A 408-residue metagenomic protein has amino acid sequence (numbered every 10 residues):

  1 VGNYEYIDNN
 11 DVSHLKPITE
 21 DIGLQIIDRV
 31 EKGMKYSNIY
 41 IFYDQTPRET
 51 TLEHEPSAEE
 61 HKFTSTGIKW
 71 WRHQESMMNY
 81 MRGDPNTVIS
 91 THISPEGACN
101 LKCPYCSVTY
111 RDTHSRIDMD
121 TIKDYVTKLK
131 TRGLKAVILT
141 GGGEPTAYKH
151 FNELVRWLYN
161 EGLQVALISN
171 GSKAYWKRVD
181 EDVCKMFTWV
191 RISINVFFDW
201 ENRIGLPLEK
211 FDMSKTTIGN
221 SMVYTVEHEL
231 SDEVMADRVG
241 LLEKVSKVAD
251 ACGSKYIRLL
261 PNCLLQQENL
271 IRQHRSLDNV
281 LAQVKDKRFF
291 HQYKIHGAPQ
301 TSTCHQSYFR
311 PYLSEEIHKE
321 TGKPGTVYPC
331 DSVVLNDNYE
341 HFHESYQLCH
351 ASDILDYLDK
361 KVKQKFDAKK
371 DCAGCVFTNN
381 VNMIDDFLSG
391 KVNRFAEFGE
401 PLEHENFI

Functional and structural regions predicted by a protein language model:
V1-T113, Y308-Y312, G322, P329-D331 (+1 more regions): N-terminal pre-core extensions flanking Radical SAM catalytic domains
L15-D21, I192, K294-T303: Short, solvent-exposed secondary-structure boundary motifs
E20-G23, M119, R238, L277 (+1 more regions): Short amphipathic alpha-helical segments that mediate assembly, nucleic-acid/protein binding, or membrane association
E31, M78-G83, T217-V223, E227-N338 (+1 more regions): A C-terminal junction/extension of Radical SAM enzymes
M81-R82, S94, T127-K128, R178-D182 (+2 more regions): Short, flexible, glycine/charge-rich loop motifs used to bind or transfer phosphoryl groups or to couple energy/partner
T91, V108, R116-T140, A147-N269: Radical SAM/AdoMet-radical enzyme domain recognition
P95, G141-G142: A secondary-structure boundary/capping signal
D112-S115, L335-E340: A short local loop/turn or secondary-structure capping micro-motif enriched for an aromatic residue
